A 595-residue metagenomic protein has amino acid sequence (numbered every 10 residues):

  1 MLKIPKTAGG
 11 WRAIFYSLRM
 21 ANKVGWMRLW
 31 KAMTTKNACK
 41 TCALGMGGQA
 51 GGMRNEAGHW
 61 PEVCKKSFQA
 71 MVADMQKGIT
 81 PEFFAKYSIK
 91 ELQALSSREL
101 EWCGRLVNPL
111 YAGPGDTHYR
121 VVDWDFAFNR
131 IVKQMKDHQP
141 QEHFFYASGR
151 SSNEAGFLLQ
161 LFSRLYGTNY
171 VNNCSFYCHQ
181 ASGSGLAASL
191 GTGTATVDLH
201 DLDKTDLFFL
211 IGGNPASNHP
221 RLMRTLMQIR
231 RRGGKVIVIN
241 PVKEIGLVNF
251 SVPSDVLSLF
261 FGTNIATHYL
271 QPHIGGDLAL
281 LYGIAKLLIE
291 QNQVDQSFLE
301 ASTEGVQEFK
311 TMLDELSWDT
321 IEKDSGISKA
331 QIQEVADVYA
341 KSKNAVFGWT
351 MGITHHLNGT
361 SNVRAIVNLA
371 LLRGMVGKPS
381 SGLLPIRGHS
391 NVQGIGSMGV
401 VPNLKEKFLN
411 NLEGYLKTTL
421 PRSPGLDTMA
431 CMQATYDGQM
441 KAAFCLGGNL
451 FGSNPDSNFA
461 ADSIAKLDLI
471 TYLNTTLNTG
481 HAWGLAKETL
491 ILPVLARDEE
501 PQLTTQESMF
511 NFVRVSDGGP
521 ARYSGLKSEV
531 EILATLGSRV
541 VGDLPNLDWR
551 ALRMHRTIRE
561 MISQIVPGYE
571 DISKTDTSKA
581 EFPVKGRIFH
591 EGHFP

Functional and structural regions predicted by a protein language model:
M1-G45: Intrinsically disordered, low-structural-confidence terminal and linker regions
M1-R12, G104-S390, M398, L412-F594: Cofactor-pocket helix-loop regions in the catalytic cores of large enzyme subunits
C39-C42, C64, C178: Disulfide-bonded cysteines in secreted/extracellular proteins and peptides
K40, L92, S97, F126 (+1 more regions): A short, structured N-terminal alpha-helical element that caps or precedes a catalytic domain
G45-S67: Iron-sulfur (Fe-S) cluster-binding segments and ferredoxin-like electron-carrier domains, especially [2Fe-2S]
V63-Y87, L247-T263, L412: Charged, glycine/proline-rich intrinsically disordered loops and linkers
A70-H118: Low-complexity, highly charged intrinsically disordered N-terminal segments that act as targeting/localization
G399, N403: Surface-exposed loop and adjacent secondary-structure segments within mature catalytic domains
